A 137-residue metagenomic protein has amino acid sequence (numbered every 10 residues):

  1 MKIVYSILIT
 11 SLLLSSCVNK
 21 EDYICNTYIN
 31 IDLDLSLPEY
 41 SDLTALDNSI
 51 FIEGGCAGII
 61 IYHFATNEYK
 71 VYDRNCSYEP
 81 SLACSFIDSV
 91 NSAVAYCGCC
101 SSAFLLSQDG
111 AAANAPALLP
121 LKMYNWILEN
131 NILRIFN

Functional and structural regions predicted by a protein language model:
M1-I9: Sec-dependent signal peptide recognition, specifically the positively charged N-region followed immediately by
L13-S16: C-terminal motif of bacterial Sec signal peptides marking the signal peptidase cleavage site
V18-S92, L105-L106, K122-N137: N-terminal pre-ligand scaffold of iron-sulfur
V90-C100, A111-N125: Short cysteine/histidine-rich metal-coordination sites, predominantly Zn2+-binding motifs
